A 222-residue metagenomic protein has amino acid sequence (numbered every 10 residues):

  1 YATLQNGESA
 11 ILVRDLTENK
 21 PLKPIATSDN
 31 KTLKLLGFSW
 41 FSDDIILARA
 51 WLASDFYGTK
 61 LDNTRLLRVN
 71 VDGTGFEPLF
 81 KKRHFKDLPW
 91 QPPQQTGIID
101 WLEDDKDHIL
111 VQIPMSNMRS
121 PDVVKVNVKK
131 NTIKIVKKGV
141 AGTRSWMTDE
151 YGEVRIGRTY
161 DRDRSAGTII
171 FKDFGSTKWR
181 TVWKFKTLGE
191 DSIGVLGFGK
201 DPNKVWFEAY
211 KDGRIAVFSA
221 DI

Functional and structural regions predicted by a protein language model:
Y1-I222: Beta-propeller folds
